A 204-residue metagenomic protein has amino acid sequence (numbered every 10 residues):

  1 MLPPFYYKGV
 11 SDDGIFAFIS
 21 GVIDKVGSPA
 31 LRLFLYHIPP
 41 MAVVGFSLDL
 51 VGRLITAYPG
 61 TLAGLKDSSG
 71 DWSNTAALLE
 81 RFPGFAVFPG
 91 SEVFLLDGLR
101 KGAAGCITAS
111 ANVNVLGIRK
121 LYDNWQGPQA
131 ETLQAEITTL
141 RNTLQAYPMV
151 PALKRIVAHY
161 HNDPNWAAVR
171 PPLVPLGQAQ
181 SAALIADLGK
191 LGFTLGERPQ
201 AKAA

Functional and structural regions predicted by a protein language model:
M1-V44, P199: Active-site beta->alpha loop and helix N-cap motifs at the rims of alpha/beta catalytic domains
L2-P3, I38, F88, V150 (+1 more regions): Hydrophobic alpha-helix-in-membranes signature
P4, P40, I107, A167-R170: A generic, residue-level signal for flexible/boundary positions that often mark functional hotspots
S11, L50, A76, L173 (+1 more regions): Solvent-exposed, flexible loop/coil residues
A17-G21, L50, A152: Short, solvent-exposed amphipathic alpha-helices that sit in or adjacent to ligand/effector-binding or catalytic
I23-L31, I38-Y147: Catalytic alpha/beta core domains of metabolic enzymes, predominantly
A103, S110-A204: C-terminal alpha-helical cap/extension of soluble enzyme domains
